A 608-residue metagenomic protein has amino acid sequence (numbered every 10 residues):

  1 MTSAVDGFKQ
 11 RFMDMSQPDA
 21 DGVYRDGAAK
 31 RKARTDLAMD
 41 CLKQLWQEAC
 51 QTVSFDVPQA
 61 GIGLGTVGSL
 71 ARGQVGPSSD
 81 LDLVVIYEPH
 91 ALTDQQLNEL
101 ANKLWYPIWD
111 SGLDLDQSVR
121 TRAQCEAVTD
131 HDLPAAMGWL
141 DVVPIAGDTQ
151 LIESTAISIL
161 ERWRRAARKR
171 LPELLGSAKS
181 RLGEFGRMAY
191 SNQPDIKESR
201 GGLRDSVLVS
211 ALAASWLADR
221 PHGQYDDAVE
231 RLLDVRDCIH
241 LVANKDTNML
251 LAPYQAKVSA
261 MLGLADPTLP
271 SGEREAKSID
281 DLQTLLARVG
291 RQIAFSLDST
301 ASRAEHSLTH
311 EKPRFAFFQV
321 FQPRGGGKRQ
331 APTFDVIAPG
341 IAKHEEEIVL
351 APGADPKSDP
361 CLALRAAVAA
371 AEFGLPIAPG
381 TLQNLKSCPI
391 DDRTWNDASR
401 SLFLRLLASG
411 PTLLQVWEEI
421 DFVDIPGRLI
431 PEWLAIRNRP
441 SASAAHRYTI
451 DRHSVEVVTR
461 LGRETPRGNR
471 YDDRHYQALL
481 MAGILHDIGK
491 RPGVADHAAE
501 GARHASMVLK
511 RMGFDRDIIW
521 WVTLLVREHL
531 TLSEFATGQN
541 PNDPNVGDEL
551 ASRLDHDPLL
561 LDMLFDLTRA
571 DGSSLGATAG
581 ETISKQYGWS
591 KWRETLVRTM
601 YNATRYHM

Functional and structural regions predicted by a protein language model:
M1-G61, S78, G186-R187: N-terminal regions immediately upstream of nucleotidyltransferase
K9, S16, W163-L308: Conserved nucleotidyltransferase catalytic core and NTase-mimicking acidic/glycine-rich helix/loop elements in nucleic
D21-A33, R187-E198, H344-P352, R400-R405 (+2 more regions): Active-site flanking loop/helix segments enriched in acidic
T35-K43, A49, D56, Q95-L151 (+1 more regions): Conserved catalytic core of two-metal-ion nucleotidyltransferases
C50-G61, S118, I377-T381, E419 (+4 more regions): Acidic/histidine metal-binding catalytic segments
G63-L100, I108, V235, E347 (+3 more regions): Catalytic metal-binding acidic patch
A167, K179, Q193, S215-A218 (+14 more regions): Divalent metal-dependent phosphate-bond-processing catalytic cores, especially two-metal-ion Mg2+/Mn2+ enzymes that act
H240, E311-G427, R439: A cross-family structural signal marking well-folded subdomains
